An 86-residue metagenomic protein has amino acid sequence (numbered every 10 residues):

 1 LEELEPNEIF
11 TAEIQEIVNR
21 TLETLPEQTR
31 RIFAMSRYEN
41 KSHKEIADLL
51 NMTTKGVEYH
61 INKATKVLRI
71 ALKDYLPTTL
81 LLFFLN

Functional and structural regions predicted by a protein language model:
E2-R30, K41: Amphipathic alpha-helical segment used for protein-protein interaction
I17, H60-K63: Residues within the DNA-recognition helix of helix-turn-helix
E23, E27, R31, E39-G56: Helix-turn-helix DNA-binding module
L25, H60, Y75: Residue-level signal for short amphipathic helical patches enriched in basic/charged and nearby hydrophobic residues
L49, T65-N86: C-terminal edge and immediately downstream basic/flexible tail or linker adjoining helix-turn-helix-like DNA-binding
